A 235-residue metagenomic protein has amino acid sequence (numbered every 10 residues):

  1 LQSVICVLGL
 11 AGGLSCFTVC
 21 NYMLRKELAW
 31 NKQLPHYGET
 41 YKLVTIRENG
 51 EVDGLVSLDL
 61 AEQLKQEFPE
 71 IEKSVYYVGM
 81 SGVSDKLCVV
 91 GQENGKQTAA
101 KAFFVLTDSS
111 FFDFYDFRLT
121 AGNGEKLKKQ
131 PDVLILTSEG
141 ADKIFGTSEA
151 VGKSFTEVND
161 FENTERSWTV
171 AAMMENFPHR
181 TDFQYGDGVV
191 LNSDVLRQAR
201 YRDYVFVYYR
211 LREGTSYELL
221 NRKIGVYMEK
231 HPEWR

Functional and structural regions predicted by a protein language model:
L1-K26, G38: Short, strongly hydrophobic transmembrane alpha-helices
I5, L58, V105: Membrane-embedded glycan transfer/ligation machinery that uses polyprenyl lipid-linked sugar donors/oligosaccharides
L14-F17, L24, W30, E67-S74 (+3 more regions): Phosphate/oxyanion-binding loops and surfaces in catalytic or ligand/nucleic-acid-binding neighborhoods
C20-C88, T98, R202-Y208, N221-K223: Membrane-proximal extracellular/periplasmic loop immediately following the first transmembrane helix
R47, V89-N94, E157-E162: Short acidic, glycine-rich loop/turn motifs
F68, Y77-V78, V83-K128, A171-M173: The feature marks short, hydrophobic/small-residue-biased sequence motifs that occur predominantly
V105-N123, D132-R235: Mid-to-C-terminal secondary-structure elements that act as membrane-proximal/extracytoplasmic interface segments
